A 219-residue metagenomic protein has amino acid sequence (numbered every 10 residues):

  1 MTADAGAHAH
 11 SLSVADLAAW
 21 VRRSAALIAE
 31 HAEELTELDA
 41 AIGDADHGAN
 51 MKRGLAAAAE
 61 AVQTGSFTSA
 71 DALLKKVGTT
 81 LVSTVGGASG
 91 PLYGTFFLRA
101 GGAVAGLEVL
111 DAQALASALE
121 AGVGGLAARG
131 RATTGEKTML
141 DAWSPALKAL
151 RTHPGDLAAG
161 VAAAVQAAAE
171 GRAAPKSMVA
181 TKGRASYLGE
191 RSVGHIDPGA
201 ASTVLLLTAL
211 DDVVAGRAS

Functional and structural regions predicted by a protein language model:
M1-S219: N-terminal loops that bind phosphate or other acidic moieties and the adjacent beta-alpha structural core
